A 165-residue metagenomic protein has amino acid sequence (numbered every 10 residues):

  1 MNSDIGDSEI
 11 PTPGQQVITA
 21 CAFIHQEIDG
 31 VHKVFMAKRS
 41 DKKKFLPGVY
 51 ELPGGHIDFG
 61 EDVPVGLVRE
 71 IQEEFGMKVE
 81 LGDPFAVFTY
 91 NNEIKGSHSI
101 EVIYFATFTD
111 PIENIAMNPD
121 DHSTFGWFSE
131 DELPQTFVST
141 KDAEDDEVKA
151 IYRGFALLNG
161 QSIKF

Functional and structural regions predicted by a protein language model:
M1-D29: Acidic, metal-coordinating catalytic segment for phosphate/diphosphate chemistry, firing primarily on the Nudix
E9-I10, F85-E93: Short, solvent-exposed loop/turn elements at beta->coil junctions and helix N-caps that rim active or binding pockets
I18-A20, I100-V102, S123: Change "...and in nucleic-acid phosphodiester-cleaving endonucleases..." to "...and in nucleic-acid processing enzymes
I24-Q26, F105-T107, G126-S129: Short, well-ordered beta-strand micro-motif
V31-E73: Conserved Nudix-box catalytic region and its N-terminal flanking loop in Nudix hydrolases and closely related
K78-A86: A short coil-to-beta-strand element that immediately follows conserved catalytic motifs
T89-N114: Active-site-adjacent beta-strand/loop module that shapes the phosphate/pyrophosphate-binding cleft
P119-F165: Nudix hydrolase/Nudix homology domain
